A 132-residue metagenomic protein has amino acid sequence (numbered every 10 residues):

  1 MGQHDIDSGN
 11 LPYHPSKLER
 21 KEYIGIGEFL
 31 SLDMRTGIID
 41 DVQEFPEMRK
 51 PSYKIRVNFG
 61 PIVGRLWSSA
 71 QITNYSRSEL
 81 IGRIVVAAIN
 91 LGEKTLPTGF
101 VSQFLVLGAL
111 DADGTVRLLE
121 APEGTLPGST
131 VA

Functional and structural regions predicted by a protein language model:
M1-A132: Phosphate-backbone binding interfaces of nucleic-acid-interacting proteins
